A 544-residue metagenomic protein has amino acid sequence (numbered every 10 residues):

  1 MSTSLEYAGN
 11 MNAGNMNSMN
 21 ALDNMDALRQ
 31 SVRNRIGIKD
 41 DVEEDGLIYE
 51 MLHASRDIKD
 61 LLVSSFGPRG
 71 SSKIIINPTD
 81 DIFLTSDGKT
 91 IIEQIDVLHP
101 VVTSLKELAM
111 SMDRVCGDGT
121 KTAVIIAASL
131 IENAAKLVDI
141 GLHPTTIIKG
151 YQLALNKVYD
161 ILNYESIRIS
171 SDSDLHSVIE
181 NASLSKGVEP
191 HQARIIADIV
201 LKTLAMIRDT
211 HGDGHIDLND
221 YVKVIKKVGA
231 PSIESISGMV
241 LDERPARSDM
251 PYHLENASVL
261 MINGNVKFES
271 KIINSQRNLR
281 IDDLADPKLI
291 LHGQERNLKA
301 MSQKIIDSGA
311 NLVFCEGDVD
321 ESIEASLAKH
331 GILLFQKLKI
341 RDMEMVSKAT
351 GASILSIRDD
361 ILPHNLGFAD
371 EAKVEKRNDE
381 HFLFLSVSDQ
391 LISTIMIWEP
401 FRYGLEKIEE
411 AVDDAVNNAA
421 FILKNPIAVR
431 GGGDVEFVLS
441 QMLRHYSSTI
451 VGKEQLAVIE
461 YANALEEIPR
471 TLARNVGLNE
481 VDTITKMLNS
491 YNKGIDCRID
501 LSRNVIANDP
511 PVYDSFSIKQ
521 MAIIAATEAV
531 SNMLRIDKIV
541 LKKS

Functional and structural regions predicted by a protein language model:
S2-L84, K89, L155-P400, K407: Extended amphipathic alpha-helical scaffolds
V42, M112-T122, A428-V429: Glycine/serine-rich anion-binding loops at beta->alpha junctions that coordinate negatively charged ligand groups
Y49, D96-L98, T394-M396, F401-S544: Extended, low-charge hydrophobic alpha-helical regions
G67, G117, G141, V200 (+5 more regions): Residue-level signature of catalytic and energy-coupling elements of molecular machines, predominantly ATP/GTP-dependent
F83-M112: Active-site cofactor/substrate anionic-group-binding motifs, chiefly glycine- and Lys/Arg-rich phosphate-binding loops
T103, D118-E132: Elongated alpha-helical scaffolds
M110, L130-L142: Feature marking long nucleic-acid-engaging regions of large polymerase/nuclease enzymes
L137-K186, E255, L362-F384, I450-S515: A structural-propensity feature for long, helix-poor, extended segments
